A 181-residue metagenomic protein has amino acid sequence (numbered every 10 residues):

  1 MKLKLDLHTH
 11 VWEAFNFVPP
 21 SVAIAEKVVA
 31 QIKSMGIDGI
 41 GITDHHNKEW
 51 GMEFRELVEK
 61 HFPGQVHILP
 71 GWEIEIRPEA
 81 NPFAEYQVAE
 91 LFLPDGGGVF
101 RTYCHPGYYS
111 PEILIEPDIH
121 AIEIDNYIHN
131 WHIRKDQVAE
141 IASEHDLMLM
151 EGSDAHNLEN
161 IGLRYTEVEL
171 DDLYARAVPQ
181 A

Functional and structural regions predicted by a protein language model:
M1-L3, G36-G39, G64-I68, V99 (+2 more regions): Short, well-ordered coil/turn segments that N-cap beta-strands
M1-L7, V11-S21, A30, M52 (+3 more regions): Charged catalytic cores and adjacent phosphate/nucleic-acid-binding surfaces used for phosphate/nucleic-acid chemistry
V28-H46: Divalent metal-dependent hydrolysis catalytic cores, especially in the metallo-beta-lactamase
T43-H45, C104-P106, S153: Short His-Asn-centered micro-motif
R55-P63, H67: Short, electropositive alpha-helical surface patch
H67-E79: A short, structured active-site edge motif that brings together acidic residues
